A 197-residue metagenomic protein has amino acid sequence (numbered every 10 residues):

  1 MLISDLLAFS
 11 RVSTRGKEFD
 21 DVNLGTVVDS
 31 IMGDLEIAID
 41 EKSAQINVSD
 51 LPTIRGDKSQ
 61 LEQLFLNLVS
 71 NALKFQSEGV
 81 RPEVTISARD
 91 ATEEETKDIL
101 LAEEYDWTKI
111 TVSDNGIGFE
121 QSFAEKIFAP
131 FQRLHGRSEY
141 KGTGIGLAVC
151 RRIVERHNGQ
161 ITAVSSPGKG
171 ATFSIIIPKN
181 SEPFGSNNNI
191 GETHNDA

Functional and structural regions predicted by a protein language model:
D5, L66-N71: Conserved polar catalytic motif of the HATPase_c/GHKL fold
E18-G33, T85-A88: A conserved beta-strand-to-alpha-helix junction within the catalytic ATP-binding
A72-Q76: Short helix-loop "hinge" at the ATP-lid/N-box region of the Bergerat-fold HATPase_c
R81-E93: Short beta-strand/loop element within the Bergerat-fold HATPase_c
Y105-I110, F119-F131: Short conserved segment of the HATPase_c
G146, C150: Short alpha-helical Gxxx[C/S/T] motif in the catalytic ATP-binding
N158-V164: Glycine-rich ATP-binding loops of the HATPase_c
